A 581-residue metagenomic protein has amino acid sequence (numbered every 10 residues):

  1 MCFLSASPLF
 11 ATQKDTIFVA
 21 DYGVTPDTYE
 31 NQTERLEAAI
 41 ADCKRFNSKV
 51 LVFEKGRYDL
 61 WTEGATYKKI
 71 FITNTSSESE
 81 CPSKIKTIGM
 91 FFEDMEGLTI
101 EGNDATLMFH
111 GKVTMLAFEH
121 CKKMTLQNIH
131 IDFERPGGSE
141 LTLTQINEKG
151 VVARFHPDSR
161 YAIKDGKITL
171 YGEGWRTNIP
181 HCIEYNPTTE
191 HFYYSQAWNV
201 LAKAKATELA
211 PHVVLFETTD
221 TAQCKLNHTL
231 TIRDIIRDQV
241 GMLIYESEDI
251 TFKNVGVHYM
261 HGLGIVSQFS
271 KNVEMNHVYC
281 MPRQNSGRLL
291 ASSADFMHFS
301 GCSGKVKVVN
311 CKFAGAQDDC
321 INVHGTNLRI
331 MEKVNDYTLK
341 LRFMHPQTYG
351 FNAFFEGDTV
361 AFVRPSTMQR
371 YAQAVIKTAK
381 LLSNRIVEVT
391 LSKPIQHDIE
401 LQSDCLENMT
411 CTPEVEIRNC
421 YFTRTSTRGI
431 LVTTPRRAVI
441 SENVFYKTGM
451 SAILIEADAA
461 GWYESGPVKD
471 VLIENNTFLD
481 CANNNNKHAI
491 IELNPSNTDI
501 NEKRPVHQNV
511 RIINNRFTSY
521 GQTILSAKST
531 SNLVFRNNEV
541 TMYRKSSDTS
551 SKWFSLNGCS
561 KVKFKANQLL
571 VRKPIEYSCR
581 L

Functional and structural regions predicted by a protein language model:
M1-T16: Bacterial Sec-dependent N-terminal signal peptides
I17, K49-L51, M90-E93, L98 (+29 more regions): Solenoid scaffold repeats with emphasis on beta-solenoid/beta-helix
V19-V52: Acidic Gly/Asp/Thr-rich repetitive segments characteristic of extracellular carbohydrate-active and adhesion proteins
E37-F46, D59-T99, M108-Q127, R135-V152 (+10 more regions): Extracellular beta-strand-rich solenoid/capping regions of secreted or surface-exposed proteins that bind or remodel
S48, F109-M115, R135-E140, Q239-G241 (+11 more regions): Short glycine/acidic-rich loop motifs that flank beta-strands on beta-rich extracellular proteins
F109, F133-R135, D158-A204, Y349-I386: Ser/Thr/Gly-rich low-complexity blocks that favor extended beta-strand/coil architectures
H191-R237, R370-Q373, A379-V415, T423: Small/polar beta-strand repeat architecture
